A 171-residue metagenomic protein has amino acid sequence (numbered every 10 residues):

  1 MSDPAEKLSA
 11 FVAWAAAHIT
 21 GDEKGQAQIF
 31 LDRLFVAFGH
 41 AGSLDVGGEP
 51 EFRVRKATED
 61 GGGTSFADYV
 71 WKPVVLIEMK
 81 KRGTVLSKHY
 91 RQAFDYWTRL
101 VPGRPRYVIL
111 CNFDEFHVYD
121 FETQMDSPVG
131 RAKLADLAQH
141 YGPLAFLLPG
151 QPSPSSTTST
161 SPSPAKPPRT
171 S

Functional and structural regions predicted by a protein language model:
M1-A15, E59-G63, A67, V74 (+2 more regions): Short, basic/polar, glycine-containing "phosphate-handling" surface segments that engage DNA
V12-E51: Acidic-basic catalytic patches of nuclease active cores, encompassing PD-(D/E)XK and other metal-cofactor nuclease
D32, F52-V54, S163-P164, P168: Short, intrinsically disordered low-complexity segments
G42-K72: Active-site metal-binding core of divalent-cation-utilizing nuclease and nuclease-like domains
